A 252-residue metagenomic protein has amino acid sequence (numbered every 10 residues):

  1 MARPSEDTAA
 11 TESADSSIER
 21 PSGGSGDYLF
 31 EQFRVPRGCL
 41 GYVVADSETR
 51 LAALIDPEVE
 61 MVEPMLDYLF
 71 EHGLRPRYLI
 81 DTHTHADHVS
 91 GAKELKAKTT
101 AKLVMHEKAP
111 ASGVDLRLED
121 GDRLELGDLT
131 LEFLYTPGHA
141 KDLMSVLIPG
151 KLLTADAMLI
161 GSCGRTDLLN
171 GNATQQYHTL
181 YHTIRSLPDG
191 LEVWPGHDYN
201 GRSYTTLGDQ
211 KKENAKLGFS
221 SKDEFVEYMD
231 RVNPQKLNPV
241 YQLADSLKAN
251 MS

Functional and structural regions predicted by a protein language model:
A2-G23, H178-E192, G196-S252: Accessory terminal helices/loops
A2-P76, A111-P195: Catalytic core of the metallo-beta-lactamase
M61-V104: Active-site metal-binding motif and surrounding structural segment of the metallo-beta-lactamase
E71, K96-T100, D120-L124, K211-K212: Short, hinge-like loop/turn segments at secondary-structure boundaries
H85, V89, K141, M158 (+1 more regions): Active-site His/Glu-centered metal-binding helix of metallohydrolases
S90, N170-G171, S220: Residue-level signal for the nucleotide or nucleotide-sugar donor/cofactor binding architecture
V104-A111: Short, polar loop motifs at secondary-structure junctions
